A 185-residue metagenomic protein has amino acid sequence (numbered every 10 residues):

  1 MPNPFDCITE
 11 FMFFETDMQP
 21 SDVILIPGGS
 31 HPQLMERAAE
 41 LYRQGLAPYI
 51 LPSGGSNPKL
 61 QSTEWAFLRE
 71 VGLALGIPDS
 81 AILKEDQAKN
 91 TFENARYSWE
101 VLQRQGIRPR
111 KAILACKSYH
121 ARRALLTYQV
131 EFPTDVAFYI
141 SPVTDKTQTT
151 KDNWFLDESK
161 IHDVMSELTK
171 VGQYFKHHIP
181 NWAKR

Functional and structural regions predicted by a protein language model:
M1-F155: A structural signal for short, hydrophobic/glycine-enriched beta-strand patches
T149-R185: A structured, mid-to-C-terminal "fold-capping" secondary-structure block
